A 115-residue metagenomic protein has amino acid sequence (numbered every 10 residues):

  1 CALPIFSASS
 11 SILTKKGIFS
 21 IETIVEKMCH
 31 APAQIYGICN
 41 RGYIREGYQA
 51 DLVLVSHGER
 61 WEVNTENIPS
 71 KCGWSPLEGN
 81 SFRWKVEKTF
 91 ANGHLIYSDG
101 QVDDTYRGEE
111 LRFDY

Functional and structural regions predicted by a protein language model:
A2-Y115: Active-site microenvironment of metallo-dependent hydrolases
